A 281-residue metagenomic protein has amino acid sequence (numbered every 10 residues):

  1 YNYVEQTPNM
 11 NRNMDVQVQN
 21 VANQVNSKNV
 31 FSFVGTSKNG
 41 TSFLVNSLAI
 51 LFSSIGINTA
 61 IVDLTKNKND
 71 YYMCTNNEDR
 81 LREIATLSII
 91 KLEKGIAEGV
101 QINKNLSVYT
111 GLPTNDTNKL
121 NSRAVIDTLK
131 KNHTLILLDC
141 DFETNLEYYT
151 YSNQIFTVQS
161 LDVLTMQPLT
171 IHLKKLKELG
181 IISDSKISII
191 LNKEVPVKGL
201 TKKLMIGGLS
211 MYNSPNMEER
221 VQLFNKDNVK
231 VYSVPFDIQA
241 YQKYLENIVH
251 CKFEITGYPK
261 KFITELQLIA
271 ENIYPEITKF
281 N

Functional and structural regions predicted by a protein language model:
Y1-S32: Extreme N-terminal, non-catalytic leader segments that precede Walker-type/kinase nucleotide-binding cores
N29-S54: Glycine-rich phosphate-binding P-loop
F52-V108: Phosphate-binding loop that captures ATP/GTP phosphates
V108-Y148: Phosphate-binding/switch loop-helix module in NTP-utilizing enzymes
D141-V163: Inter-motif core of Ras-like GTPase G domains
T170-V197: P-loop/Walker A phosphate-binding loop and immediately adjacent motor/lid segment at beta-alpha junctions
V195-T256: Beta-strand-loop-alpha "switch" segments that mediate conformational coupling across diverse proteins
K243-N281: NTP-binding/hydrolysis catalytic cores, primarily Walker-type P-loop NTPases
